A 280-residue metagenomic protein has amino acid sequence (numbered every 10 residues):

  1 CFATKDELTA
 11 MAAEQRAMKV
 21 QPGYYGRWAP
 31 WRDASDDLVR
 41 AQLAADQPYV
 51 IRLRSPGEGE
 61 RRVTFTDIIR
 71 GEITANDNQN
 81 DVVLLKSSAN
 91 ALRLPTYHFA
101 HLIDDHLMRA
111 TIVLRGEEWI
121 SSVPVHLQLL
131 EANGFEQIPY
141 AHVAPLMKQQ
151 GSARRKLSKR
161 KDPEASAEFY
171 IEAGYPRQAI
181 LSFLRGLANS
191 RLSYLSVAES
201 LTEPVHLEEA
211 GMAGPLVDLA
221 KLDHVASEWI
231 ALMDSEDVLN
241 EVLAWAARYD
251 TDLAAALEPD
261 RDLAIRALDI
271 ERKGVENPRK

Functional and structural regions predicted by a protein language model:
T4-K159, S166: Active-site cores that bind ATP or allylic diphosphates and position pyrophosphate for catalysis
N133-K280: Catalytic adenosine-cofactor/nucleotide-binding cores of aminoacyl-tRNA synthetases and other
